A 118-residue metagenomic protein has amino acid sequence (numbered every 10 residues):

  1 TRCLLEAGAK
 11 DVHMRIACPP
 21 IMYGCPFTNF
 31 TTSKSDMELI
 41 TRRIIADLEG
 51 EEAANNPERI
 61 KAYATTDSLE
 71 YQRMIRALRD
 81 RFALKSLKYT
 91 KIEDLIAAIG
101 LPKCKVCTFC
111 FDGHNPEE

Functional and structural regions predicted by a protein language model:
T1-E118: PRPP-associated nucleotide enzymes
